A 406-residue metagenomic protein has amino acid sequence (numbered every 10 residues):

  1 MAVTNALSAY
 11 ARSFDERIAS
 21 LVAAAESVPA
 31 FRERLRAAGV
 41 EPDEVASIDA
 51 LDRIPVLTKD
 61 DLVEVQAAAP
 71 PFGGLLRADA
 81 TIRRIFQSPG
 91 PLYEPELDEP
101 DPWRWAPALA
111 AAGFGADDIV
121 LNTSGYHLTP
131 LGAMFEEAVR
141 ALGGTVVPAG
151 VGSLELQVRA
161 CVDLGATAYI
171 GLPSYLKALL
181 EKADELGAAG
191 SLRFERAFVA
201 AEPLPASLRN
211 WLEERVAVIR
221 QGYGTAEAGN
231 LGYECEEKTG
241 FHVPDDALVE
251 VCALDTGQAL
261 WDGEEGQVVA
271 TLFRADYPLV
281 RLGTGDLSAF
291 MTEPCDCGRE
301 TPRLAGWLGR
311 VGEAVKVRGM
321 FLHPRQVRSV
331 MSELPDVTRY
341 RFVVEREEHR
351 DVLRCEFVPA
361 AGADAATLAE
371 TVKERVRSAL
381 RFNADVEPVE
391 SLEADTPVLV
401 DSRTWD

Functional and structural regions predicted by a protein language model:
M1-A111, G115-A116, H349-E356, A363-L380 (+1 more regions): Nucleotide 5′-phosphate-binding alpha/beta core
A24-A25, S88, V120, Y169 (+5 more regions): Residue-level signal for inorganic ion chemistry
A25, V139, L212, V330-L334 (+1 more regions): Hydrophobic C-terminal alpha-helix "anchor/cap" residues
L57-R215, A228, K238-T239, E390: Active-site phosphate/ATP/adenylate-binding loop shared across adenylate-forming ligases
Y169, F273-F382, T396: AMP-binding/adenylate-forming catalytic core of the ANL superfamily
L204-P294: Conserved AMP-binding/adenylate-forming
